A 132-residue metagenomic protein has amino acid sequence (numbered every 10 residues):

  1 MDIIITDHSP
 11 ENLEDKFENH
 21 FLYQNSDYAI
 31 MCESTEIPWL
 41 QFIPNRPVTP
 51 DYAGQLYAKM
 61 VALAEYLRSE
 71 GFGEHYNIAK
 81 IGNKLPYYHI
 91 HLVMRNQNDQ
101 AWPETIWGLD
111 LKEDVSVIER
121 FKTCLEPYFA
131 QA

Functional and structural regions predicted by a protein language model:
M1-A132: HIT superfamily nucleotide-processing domains
